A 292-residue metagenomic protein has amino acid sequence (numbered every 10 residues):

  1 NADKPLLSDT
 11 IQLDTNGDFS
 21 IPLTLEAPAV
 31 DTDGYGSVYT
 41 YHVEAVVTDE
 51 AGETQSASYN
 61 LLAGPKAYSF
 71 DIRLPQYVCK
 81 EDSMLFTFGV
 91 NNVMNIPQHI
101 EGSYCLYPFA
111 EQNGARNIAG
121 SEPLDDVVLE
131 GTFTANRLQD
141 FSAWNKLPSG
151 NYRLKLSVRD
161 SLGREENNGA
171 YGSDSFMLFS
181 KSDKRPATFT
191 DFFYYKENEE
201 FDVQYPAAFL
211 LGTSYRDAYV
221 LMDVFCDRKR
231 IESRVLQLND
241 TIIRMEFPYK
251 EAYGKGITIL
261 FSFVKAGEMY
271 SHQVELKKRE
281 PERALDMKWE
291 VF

Functional and structural regions predicted by a protein language model:
N1-F292: A structural signal for beta-strand and strand-to-loop patches characteristic of beta-rich domains
